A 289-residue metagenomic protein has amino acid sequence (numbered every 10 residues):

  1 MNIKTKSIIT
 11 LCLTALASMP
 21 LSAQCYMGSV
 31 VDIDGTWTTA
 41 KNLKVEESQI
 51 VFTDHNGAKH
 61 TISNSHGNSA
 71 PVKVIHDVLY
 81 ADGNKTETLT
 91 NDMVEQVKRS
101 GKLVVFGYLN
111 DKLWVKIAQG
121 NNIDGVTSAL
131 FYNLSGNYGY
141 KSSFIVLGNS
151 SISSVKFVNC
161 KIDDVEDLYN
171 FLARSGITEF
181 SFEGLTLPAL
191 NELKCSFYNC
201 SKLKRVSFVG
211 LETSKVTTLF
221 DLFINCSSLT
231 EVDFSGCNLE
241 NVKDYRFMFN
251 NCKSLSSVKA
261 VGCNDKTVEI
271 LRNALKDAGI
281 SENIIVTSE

Functional and structural regions predicted by a protein language model:
M1-I9: Bacterial N-terminal signal peptides that target proteins for export
T10-S18: Bacterial N-terminal signal peptides
M19-A23: Sec/Tat signal peptide C-region and signal peptidase I cleavage site
Y26-V72: Compositionally biased alpha-helical segments
A40-V45, V72-K73, V78-L79, V94-V97 (+3 more regions): Short, exposed beta-strand/loop patches in secreted or surface proteins that constitute
S48-I50, L79, K85, L103 (+1 more regions): Hydrophobic residues embedded in beta-strands of well-ordered beta-sheets
K102-E166, S175-N191, S201-T217, S227-K243 (+2 more regions): Structural signature of tandem-repeat unit edges
K194-C195, F220-D221, R246-F247: Register-specific detector for alpha-helical tandem repeat solenoids, activating on a conserved position within each
